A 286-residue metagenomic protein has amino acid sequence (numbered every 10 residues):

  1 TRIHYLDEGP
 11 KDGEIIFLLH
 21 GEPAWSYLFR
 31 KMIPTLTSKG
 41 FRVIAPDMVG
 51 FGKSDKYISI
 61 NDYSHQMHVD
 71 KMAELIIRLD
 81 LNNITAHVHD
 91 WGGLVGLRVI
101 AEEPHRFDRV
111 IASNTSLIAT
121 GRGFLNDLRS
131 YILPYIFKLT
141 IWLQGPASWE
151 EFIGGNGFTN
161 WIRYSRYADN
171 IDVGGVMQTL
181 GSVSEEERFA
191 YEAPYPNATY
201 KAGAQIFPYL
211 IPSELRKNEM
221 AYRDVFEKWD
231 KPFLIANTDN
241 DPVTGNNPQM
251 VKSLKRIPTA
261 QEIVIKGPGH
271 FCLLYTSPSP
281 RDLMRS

Functional and structural regions predicted by a protein language model:
R2-I3, E8, I15, L28 (+2 more regions): Flexible "cap/lid" subdomain of the alpha/beta-hydrolase fold that forms the substrate-access gate
E8-K53: Conserved HGGG/HGGXW glycine-rich cap/lid loop of the alpha/beta-hydrolase fold
A24, D241-P242, F271: Glycine-/small-residue-rich active-site loops that bind phosphorylated ligands and cofactors
A24, G93, L274: Alpha-helical and His/Cys-centered functional microenvironments
V49, G269, R281: Adenine-nucleotide cofactor-binding loop residues
P268-L274: Catalytic histidine-centered segment of alpha/beta-hydrolase-like enzymes
Y275-P280: Conserved small/polar residues in nucleotide/adenosyl-binding loops
